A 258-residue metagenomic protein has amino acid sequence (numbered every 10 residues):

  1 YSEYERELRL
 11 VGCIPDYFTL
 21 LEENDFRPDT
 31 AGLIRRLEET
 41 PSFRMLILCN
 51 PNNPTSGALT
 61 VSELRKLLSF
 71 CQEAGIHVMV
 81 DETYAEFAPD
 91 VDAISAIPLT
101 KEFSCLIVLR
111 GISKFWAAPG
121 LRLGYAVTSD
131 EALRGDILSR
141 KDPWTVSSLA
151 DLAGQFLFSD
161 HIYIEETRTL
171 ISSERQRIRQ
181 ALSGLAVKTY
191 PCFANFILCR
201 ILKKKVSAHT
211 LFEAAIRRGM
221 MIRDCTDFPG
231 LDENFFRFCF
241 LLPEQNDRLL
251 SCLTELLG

Functional and structural regions predicted by a protein language model:
Y1-C13, W144: Substrate-binding/gating loop at the entrance of the active-site cleft, primarily in PLP-dependent aminotransferase-like
S2, C105-Y190: PLP-dependent aminotransferase class I/II
V11, E73-A74, F103, L185 (+1 more regions): Helix C-cap/helix->beta junction micro-motif
D16, L20-P89: Active-site phosphate-binding strand-loop segment of PLP-dependent enzymes
E22, S172, L185-R218: Conserved PLP-binding catalytic core of the aspartate aminotransferase-like
S62, R217-M220, D227-G258: PLP-dependent enzyme catalytic core of the Aspartate aminotransferase-like
